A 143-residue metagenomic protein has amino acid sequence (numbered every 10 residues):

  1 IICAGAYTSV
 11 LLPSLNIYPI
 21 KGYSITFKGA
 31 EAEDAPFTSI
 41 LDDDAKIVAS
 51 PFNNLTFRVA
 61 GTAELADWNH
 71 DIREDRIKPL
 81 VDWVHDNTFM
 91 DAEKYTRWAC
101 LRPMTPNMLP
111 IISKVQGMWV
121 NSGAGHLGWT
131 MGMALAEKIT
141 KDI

Functional and structural regions predicted by a protein language model:
I2-Q116: Active-site substrate-recognition segment that forms the wall of the catalytic cavity or substrate channel
L109, K114-I143: C-terminal lid/capping helical subdomain adjacent to the catalytic/cofactor pocket in oxidative enzymes
